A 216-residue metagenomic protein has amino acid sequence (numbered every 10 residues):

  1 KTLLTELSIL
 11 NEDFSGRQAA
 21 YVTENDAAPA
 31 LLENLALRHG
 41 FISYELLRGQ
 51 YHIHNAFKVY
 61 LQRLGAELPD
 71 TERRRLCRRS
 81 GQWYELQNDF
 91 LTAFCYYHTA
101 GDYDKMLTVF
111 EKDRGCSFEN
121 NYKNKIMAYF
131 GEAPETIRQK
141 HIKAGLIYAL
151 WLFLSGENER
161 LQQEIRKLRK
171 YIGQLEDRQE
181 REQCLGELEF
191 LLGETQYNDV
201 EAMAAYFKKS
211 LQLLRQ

Functional and structural regions predicted by a protein language model:
K1-A66, R75: C-terminal boundary/linker of central alpha/beta nucleotide-binding cores
L4-S8, S80, L188: Short alpha-helical scaffolding segments that buttress acidic/His motifs in well-ordered protein cores
L32-E33, R73, L161, M203: Hydrophobic packing residues in well-ordered alpha-helices of helical domains and bundles
E67-G145, W151-L152, R160, E164: Extended alpha-helical scaffolding segments used for macromolecular assembly and cargo binding
I137-Q216: Internal alpha-solenoid helical repeat scaffolds
